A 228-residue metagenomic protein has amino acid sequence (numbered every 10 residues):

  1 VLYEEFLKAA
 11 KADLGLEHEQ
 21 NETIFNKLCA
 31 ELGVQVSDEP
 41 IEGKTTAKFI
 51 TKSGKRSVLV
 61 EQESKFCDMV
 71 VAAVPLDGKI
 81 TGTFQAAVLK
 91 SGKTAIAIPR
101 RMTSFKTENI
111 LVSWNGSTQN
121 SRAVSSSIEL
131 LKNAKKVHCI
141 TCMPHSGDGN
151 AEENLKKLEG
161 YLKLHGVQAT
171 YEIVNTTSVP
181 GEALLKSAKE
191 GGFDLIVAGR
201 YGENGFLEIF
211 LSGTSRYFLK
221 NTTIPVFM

Functional and structural regions predicted by a protein language model:
V1-Q20, C139-K163: Acidic, proline/glycine-rich short linear motifs
A12, K27-V70, L164-I196, G202-G205 (+1 more regions): Structural beta-alpha unit
S57-T103, S187-M228: Gly/Ser-rich helix-loop-strand patches that form or flank binding pockets for ribonucleotide-derived cofactors
R100, N115, T141-P144: Cofactor-binding loop segments of dinucleotide-utilizing enzymes, especially the Rossmann-like FAD- and NAD(P)+-binding
E108-S121: Short, glycine-rich nucleotide/cofactor-binding loops
N109, K135-H138, Q168-T170: Residues at the starts of beta-strands that form the adenosine-phosphate
R122-K132: Histidine-anchored nucleotide/phosphate-binding helix
N133, L158-A169: Short helix-loop-beta junction
